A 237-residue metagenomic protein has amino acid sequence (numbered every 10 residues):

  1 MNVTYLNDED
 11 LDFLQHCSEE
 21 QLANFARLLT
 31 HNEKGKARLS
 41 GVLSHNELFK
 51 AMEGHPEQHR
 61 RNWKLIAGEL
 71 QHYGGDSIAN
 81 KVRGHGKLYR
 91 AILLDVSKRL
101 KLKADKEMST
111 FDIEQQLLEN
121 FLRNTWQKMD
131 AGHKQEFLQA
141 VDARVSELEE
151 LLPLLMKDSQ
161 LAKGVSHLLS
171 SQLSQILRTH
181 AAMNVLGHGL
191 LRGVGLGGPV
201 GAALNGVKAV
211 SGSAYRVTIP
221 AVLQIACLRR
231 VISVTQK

Functional and structural regions predicted by a protein language model:
M1-A162: Terminal export/targeting leaders at protein ends
V96, L100, L169-L173, G193 (+1 more regions): Generic structural signal for hydrophobic core residues of well-folded globular domains
D142-V200: Transmembrane alpha-helical segments and their cytosolic interface motifs in multi-pass membrane proteins
L177-G189, G193, P199-K237: Membrane-engaging insertion elements
